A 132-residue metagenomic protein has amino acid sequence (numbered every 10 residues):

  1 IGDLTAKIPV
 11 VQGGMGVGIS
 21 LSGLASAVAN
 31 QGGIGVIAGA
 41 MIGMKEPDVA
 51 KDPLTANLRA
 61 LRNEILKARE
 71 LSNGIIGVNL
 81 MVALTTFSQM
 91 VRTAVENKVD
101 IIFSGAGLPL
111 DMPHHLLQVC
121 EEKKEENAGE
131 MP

Functional and structural regions predicted by a protein language model:
I1-P132: Active-site entrance/lid segments in N-terminal catalytic domains of soluble metabolic enzymes
